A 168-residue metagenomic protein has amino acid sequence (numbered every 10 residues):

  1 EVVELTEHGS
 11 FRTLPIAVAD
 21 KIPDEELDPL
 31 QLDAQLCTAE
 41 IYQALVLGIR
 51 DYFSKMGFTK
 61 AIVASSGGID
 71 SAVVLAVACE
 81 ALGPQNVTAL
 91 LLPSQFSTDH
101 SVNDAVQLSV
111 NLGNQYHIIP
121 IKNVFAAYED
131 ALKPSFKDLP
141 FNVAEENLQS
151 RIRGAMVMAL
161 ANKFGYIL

Functional and structural regions predicted by a protein language model:
E1-A64, E80-L82: RNA-binding accessory domains that recognize and position tRNA/RNA substrates
E4-D24, D28, N86-L91, D99-S150: A conserved beta-strand->alpha-helix junction
D33-I41, S97, A144-Q149, R153: Conserved acidic
L45, Y166-L168: Charge-patterned, long linear interaction tracts outside catalytic cores
F58, N114, Y166: Short glycine/serine/threonine/alanine-rich loop segments
T59-S65, I69-V106: ATP-dependent adenylation/pyrophosphate-handling site
L160-G165: Conserved adenylate-forming
